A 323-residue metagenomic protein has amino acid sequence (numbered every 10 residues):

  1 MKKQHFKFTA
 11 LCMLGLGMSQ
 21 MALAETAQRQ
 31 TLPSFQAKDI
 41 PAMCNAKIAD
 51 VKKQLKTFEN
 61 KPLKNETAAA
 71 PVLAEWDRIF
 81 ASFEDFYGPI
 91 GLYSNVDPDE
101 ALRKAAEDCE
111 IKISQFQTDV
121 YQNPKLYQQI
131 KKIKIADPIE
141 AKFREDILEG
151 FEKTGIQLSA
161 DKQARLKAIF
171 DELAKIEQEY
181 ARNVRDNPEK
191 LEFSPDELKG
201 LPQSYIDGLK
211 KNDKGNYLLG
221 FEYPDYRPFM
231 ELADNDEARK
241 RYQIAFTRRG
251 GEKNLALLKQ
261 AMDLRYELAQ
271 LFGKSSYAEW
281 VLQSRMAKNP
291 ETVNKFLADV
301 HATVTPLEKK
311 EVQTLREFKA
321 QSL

Functional and structural regions predicted by a protein language model:
M1-A10: Bacterial N-terminal signal peptides that target proteins for export
K2-K3, M18, L23: Intrinsically disordered, low-complexity regions enriched for glutamine and histidine
T9-Q20: Bacterial N-terminal signal peptides
A24-L323: Zn2+-dependent metallopeptidase catalytic domains
